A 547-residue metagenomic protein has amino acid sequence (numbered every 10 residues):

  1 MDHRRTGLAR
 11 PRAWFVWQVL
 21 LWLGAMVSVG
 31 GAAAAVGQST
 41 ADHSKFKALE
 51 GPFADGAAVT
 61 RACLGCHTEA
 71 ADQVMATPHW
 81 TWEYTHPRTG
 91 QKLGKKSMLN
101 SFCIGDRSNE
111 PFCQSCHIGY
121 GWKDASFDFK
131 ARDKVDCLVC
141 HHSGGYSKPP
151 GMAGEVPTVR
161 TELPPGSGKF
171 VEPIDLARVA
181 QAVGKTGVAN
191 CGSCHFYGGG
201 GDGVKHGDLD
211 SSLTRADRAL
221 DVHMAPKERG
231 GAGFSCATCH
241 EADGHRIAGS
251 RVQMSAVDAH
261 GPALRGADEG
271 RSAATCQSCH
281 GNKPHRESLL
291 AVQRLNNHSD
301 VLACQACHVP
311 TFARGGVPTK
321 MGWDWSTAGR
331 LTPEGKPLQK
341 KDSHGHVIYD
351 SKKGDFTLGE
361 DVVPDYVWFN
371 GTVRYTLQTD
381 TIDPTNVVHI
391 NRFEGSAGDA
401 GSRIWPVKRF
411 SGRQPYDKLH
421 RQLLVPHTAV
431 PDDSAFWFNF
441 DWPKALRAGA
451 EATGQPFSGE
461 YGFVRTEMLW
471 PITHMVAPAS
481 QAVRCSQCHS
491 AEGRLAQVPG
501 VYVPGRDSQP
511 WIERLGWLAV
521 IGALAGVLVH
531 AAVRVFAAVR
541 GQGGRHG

Functional and structural regions predicted by a protein language model:
M1-A13: N-terminal secretory signal peptides that target proteins for export/translocation
D2, H546-G547: N-terminal Lys/Arg-rich, disordered targeting/topogenic segments
W17-S28: Bacterial N-terminal signal peptides
M26-A34, V527-R534: Short hydrophobic alpha-helical membrane-anchoring segments
G31-D133, L138-G187, S193-A273, Q277-N296 (+4 more regions): Sequence context of c-type cytochrome heme-c attachment sites
A57, T311-H546: Long, charged, low-complexity terminal extensions
A274-Q277, L302-Q305, V483-S486, G526: Feature representing long, continuous alpha-helical segments
Q305-A306, P310-T311: A conserved active-site cap/scaffold subdomain adjacent to cofactor or substrate pockets
